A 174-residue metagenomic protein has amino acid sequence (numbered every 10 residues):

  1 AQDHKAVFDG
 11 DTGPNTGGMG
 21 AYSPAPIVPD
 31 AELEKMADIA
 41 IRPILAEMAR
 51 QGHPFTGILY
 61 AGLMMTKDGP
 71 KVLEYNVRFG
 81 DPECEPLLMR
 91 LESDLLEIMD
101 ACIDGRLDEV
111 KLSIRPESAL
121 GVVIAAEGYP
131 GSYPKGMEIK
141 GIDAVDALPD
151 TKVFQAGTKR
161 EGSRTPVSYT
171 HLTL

Functional and structural regions predicted by a protein language model:
A1-E85: Internal nucleotide-binding/catalytic subdomain
G10, R160-S163: Short pre-catalytic strand/loop immediately N-terminal to key active-site residues, enriched for Gly-Thr
A37-L59, N76-L148, F154-E161: Active-site "cap" helix and flanking loop/linker of ATP-utilizing ligase/carboxylase catalytic domains
T165-Y169: Short, flexible turn/loop "capping" segments at secondary-structure junctions
T170-L174: Conserved small/polar residues in nucleotide/adenosyl-binding loops
